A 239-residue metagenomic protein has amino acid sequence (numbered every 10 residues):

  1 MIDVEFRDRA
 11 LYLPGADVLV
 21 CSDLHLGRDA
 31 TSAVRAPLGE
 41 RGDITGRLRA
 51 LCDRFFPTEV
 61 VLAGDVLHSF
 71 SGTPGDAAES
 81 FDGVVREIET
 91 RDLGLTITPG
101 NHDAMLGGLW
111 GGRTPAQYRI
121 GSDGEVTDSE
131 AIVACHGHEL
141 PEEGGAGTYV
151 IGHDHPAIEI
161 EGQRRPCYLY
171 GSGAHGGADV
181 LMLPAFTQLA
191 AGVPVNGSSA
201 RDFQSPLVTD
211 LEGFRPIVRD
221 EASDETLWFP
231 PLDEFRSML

Functional and structural regions predicted by a protein language model:
M1-L19: N-terminal basic/disordered segments at the start of proteins
A16, F56-E59, L93-G94, E130 (+2 more regions): Short coil/turn segments at beta-strand junctions that form active-site/ligand-binding loops
V18-H25, A131-H138, Y149-I151, V180-A185: Active-site-proximal beta-strand elements of phosphoester/diester hydrolases
L19-C21, R28-G124: Core catalytic region of metal-dependent phosphoesterases/phosphodiesterases, especially metallo-beta-lactamase-like
G27-D29, H68-S71, N101-G108, L140-E143 (+2 more regions): Active-site environment of divalent metal-dependent phosphoester hydrolases
I88-T90, E143-G144, G173-G177: Short, conserved loop/helix-junction motifs that constitute active-site signature segments in enzyme catalytic cores
M105-L169: A contiguous pocket-lining binding segment that forms or flanks enzyme active sites
I158-L239: Acidic, His/Gly-rich catalytic cores of divalent-metal-dependent hydrolytic chemistry
